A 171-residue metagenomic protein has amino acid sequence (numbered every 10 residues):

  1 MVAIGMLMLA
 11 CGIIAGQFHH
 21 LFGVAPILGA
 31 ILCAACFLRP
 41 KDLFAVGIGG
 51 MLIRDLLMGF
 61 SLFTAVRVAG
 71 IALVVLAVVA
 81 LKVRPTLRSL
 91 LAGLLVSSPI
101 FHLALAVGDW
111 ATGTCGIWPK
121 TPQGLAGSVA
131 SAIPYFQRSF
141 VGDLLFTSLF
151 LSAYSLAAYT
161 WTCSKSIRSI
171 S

Functional and structural regions predicted by a protein language model:
M1-A10, L73-P85, S89-F101: Non-catalytic, membrane-anchoring transmembrane segments at the edges
M1-F37, K41-A45: Hydrophobic transmembrane alpha-helices
V2-L7, K41-A45, A65-A69, L91-L95 (+1 more regions): Hydrophobic alpha-helical transmembrane segments
A10, C33, I48-L52, L91 (+3 more regions): Residue-level signature of the transmembrane alpha-helical core of multi-pass small-molecule transporters
G12-P26, I48-K82: Interfacial aromatic-anchored transmembrane helix boundaries in multi-pass membrane proteins
A34-P40, A77-P85, A153-T162: Structural signal for the C-terminal ends of transmembrane alpha-helices and the immediately following loop
A45-I48, L149-L151: Short hydrophobic alpha-helical segments that form membrane-spanning helices or hydrophobic packing faces of helical
T86-I170: Membrane-embedded alpha-helical hairpins and interfacial helices in multi-pass inner-membrane proteins
